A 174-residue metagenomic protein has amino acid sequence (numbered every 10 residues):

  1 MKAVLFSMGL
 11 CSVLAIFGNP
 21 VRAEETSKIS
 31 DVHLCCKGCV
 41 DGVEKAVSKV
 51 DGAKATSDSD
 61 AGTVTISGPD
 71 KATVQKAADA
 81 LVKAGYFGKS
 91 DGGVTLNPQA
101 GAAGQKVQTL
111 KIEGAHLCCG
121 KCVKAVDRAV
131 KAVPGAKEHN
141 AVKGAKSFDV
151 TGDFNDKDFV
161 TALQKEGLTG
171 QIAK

Functional and structural regions predicted by a protein language model:
M1, A23-E24: Absolute protein N-terminus
M1-S7: Bacterial Sec-dependent N-terminal signal peptides
S7-I16: Bacterial N-terminal signal peptides
F17-A23: Sec/Tat signal peptide C-region and signal peptidase I cleavage site
E24-K174: Mature soluble domains of exported/periplasmic/lumenal proteins and thiol-rich metal-chelating peptides
